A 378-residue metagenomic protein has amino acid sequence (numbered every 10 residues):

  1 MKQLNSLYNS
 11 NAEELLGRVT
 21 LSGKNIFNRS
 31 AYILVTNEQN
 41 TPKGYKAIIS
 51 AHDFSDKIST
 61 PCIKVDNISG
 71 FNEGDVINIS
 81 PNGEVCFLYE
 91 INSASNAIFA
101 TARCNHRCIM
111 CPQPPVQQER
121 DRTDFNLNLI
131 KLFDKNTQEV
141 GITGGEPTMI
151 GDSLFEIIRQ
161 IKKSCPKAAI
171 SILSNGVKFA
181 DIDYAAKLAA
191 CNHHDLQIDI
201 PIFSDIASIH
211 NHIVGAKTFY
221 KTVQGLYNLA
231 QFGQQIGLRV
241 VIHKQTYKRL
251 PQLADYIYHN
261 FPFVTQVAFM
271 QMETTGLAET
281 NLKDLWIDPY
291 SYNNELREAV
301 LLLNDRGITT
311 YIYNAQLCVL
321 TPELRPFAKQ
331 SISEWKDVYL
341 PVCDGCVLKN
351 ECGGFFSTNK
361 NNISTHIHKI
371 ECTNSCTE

Functional and structural regions predicted by a protein language model:
M1-A94, D284, E295-L296, N304-T310: Flexible, acidic/Gly-rich N-terminal and inter-domain linker regions that tether and position cofactor-handling modules
N11, P322-E378: Flexible mid-to-C-terminal extensions adjoining Fe-S/redox cofactors in radical SAM and related proteins
Y89-T123, F356: Canonical Radical SAM [4Fe-4S] cluster-binding loop centered on the CxxxCxxC motif and its immediate flanking residues
C111-T123, N136-I150, K162-A180, N192-V223 (+2 more regions): Core AdoMet radical
I130-M149, I367-E378: Short Fe-S-cluster ligation motifs
V140, D195-Q197, Y220-K283, S291-L317: Conserved C-terminal portion of the radical SAM core fold that forms the substrate/S-adenosylmethionine-binding
D152-R159, A180-A190, K248-Y256: Distinct, well-ordered alpha-helical segments
R159-K162, K248-V264, L320-D337: Short, electropositive alpha-helical surface patch
